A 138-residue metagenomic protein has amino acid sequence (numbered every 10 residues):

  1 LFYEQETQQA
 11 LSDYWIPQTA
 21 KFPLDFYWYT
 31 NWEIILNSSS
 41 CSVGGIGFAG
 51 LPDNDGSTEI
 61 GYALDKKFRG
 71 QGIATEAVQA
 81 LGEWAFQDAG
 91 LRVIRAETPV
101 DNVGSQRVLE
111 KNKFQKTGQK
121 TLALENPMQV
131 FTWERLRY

Functional and structural regions predicted by a protein language model:
L1-E59, L64-K67, W84, D88 (+1 more regions): GNAT-family acyltransferases
S40, G72, N102: Conserved G/P- and acidic residue-centered "switch" motifs that form tight phosphate/ATP-binding loops in soluble
E59, E76, E97: Acidic-residue sensor for enzyme active/binding pockets
Y62-L64, G70-W84, R107-K111: Conserved acetyl-CoA-binding loop-helix of GNAT-fold acetyltransferases
A80, E97-T98, T121: Proline- and acidic/polar-enriched loop/turn elements at helix boundaries
A96-Q106: Conserved beta-strand-loop-alpha-helix junction that forms the acyl-donor binding cleft
